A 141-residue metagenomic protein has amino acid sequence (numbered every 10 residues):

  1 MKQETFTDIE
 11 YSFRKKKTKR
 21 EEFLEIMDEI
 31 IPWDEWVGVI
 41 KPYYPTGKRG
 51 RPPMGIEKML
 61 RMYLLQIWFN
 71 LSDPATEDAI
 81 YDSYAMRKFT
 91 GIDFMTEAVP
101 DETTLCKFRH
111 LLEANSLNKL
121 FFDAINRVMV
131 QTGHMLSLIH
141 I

Functional and structural regions predicted by a protein language model:
M1-D34: Charged, often Cys/His-bearing segments associated with DNA-binding zinc-finger transcription factors
Q3, T7, K16-R20, P42 (+3 more regions): General secondary-structure edge motif
F13-E22, E35-V37, R61-Y63, A79-Y84: Short, mixed-charge, low-aromatic patches
E21-D28, D34-K41, C106-R109, F122-N126: Generic detector of well-ordered alpha-helical segments enriched in charged/polar residues, highlighting helical
L24-V37, Y43-R49, K58-P74: A positively charged, amphipathic N-terminal helix/segment that binds anionic biomolecules
T46-G55, I67-H134: Basic, low-complexity intrinsically disordered segments
I139-I141: Conserved small/polar residues in nucleotide/adenosyl-binding loops
